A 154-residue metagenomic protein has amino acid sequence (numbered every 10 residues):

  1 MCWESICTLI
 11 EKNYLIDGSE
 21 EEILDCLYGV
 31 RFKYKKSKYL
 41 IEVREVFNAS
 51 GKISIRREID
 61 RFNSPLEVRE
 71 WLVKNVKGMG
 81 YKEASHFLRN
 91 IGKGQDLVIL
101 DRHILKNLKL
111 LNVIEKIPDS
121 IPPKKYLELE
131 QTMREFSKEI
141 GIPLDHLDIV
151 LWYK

Functional and structural regions predicted by a protein language model:
M1-E4: Extended cationic-aromatic binding surfaces that line active-site or macromolecule-binding grooves and engage
I6-K77: Alpha-helical ds-nucleic-acid-binding substructure associated with the helix-hairpin-helix region of base-excision DNA
T8-K12, V43, N90, N107 (+2 more regions): Short acidic/histidine-centered micro-motifs embedded in hydrophobic/aromatic stretches that mark compact functional
Y28, F32, G92-D96, K138: Amphipathic alpha-helical interaction elements
K36, L100, L129: Hydrophobic (often cysteine-bearing) scaffold residues that line and stabilize catalytic clefts of nucleotide/cofactor
F47-S50, L111-I114, K154: A short secondary-structure junction motif
N63-E115: Catalytic DNA-binding helix-loop module of base-excision-repair DNA glycosylases/AP lyases
S120-K154: A basic, often C-terminal nucleic-acid-binding module that engages the phosphate backbone, implemented in DNA
